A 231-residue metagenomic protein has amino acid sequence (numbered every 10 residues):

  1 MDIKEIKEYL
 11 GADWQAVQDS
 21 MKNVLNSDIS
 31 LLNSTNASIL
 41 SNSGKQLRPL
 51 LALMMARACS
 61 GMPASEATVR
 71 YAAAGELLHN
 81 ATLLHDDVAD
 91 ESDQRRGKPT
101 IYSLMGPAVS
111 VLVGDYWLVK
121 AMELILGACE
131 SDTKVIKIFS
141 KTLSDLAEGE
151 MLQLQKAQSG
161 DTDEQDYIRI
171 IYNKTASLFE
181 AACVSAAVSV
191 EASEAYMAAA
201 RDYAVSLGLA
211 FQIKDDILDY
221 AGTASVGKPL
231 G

Functional and structural regions predicted by a protein language model:
M1-N23: N-terminal amphipathic/basic leader segments beginning at the initiator methionine
K22-G231: Mg2+-dependent prenyl diphosphate-binding active-site environment of isoprenoid biosynthetic enzymes
